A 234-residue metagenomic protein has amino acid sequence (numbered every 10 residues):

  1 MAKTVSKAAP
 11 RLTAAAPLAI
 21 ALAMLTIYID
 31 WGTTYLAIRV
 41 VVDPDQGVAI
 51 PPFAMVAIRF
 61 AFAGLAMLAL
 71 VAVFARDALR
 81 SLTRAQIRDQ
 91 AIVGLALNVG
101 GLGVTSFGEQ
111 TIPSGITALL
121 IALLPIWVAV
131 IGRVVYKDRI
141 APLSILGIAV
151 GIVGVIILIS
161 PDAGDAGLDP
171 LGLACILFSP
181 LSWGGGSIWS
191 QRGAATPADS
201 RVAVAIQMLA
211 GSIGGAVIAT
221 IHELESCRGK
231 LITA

Functional and structural regions predicted by a protein language model:
A2-A54, F107, D165-R192, G214-V217: Glycine-/small-residue-enriched transmembrane alpha-helix faces in small-molecule transporters and effluxers
A21-Y28, Q90-G94, A118, I148 (+3 more regions): Residue-level signature of transmembrane alpha-helical cores of multipass secondary-active transporters and flippases
D30, T34-Y35, L68-I121, I157: Specific transmembrane alpha-helical segments of multi-pass solute transporters/efflux pumps, especially DMT/EamA
L36-A49, A78-R80, Q110, I156-P170 (+1 more regions): Membrane-interface helix termini and inter-helical loops of multi-pass transporters
V40, A69-A72, F107, T111 (+5 more regions): Membrane-interface helix caps of multi-pass small-molecule transporters
A54-L65, L97, T105-R139, S144 (+1 more regions): Specific alpha-helical transmembrane segments that line the substrate/conduction pathway and gating interfaces
A57-I58, N98, L102, I116-L123 (+1 more regions): Helix-helix packing/entry segments at the starts of transmembrane helices
M67, V71, I131, I140-D162 (+4 more regions): Hydrophobic transmembrane alpha-helices of multi-pass small-molecule transport proteins
